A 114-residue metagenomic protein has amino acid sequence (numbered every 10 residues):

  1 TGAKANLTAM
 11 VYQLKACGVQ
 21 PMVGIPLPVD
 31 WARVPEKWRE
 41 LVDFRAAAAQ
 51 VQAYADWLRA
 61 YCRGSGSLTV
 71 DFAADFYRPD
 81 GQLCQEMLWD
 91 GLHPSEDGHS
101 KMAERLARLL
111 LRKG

Functional and structural regions predicted by a protein language model:
T1-G114: Alpha-helical cap/lid subdomain in secreted, periplasmic, or secretory-pathway luminal O-acyl-processing enzymes
